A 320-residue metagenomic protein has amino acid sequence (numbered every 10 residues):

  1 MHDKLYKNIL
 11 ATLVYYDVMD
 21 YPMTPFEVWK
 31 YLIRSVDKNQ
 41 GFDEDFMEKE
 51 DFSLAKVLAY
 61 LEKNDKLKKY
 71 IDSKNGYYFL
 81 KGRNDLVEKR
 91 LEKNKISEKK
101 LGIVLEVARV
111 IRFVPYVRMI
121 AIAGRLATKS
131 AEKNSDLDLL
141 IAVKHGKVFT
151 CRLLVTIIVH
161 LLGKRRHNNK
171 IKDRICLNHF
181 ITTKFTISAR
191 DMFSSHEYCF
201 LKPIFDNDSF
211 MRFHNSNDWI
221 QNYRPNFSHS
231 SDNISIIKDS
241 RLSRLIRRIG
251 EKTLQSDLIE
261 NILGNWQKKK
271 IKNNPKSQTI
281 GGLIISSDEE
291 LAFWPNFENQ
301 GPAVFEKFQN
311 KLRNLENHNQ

Functional and structural regions predicted by a protein language model:
H2-N134, V143-Q320: Catalytic core of pol beta-like nucleotidyltransferases
